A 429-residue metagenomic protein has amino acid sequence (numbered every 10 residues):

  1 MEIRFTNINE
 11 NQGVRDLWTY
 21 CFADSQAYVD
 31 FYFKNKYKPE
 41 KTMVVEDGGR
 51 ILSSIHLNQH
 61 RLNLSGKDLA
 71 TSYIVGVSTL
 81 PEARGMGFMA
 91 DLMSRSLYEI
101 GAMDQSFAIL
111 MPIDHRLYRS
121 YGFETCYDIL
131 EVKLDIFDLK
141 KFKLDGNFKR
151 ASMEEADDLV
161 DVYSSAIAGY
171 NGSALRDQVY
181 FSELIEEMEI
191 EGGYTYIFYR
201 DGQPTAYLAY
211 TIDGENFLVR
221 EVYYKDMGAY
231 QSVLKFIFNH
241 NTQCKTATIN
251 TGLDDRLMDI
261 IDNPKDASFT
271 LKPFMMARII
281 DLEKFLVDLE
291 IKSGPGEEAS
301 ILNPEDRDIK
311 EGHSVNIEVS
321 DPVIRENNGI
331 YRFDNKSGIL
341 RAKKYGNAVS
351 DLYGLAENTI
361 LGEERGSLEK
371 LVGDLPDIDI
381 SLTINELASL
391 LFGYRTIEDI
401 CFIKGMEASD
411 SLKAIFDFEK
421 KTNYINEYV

Functional and structural regions predicted by a protein language model:
M1-Q59, G66-Y73, K140-V179, D213-L218: Short amphipathic alpha-helix that is part of the acyltransferase structural core
Q12, N147-V429: Intrinsically disordered, low-complexity, positively biased terminal segments
E40-V44, S54, G76, G193-I197 (+1 more regions): Short hydrophobic/aromatic beta-strand element in the GNAT-like acyltransferase core that lines or flanks the acyl-donor
V77-T79, V222: Hydrophobic adenine-recognition pocket in adenosine-nucleotide-binding enzymes
T79, G85-Y98, M227-F238: Conserved acetyl-CoA-binding loop-helix of GNAT-fold acetyltransferases
M93, Y98-P112, T242-G252: Conserved GNAT acetyl-CoA-binding A-motif
A102-S106, P112-L130, D254-L271: Conserved active-site alpha-helix within GNAT-family acetyltransferase domains
T125-K141: Flexible glycine-/small-residue-enriched beta->alpha junction loops that bind anionic phosphate/pyrophosphate groups
